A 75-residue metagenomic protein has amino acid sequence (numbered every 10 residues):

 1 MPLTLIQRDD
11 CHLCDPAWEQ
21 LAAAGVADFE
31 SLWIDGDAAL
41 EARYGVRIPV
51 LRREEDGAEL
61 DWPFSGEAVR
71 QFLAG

Functional and structural regions predicted by a protein language model:
M1-A23, F29-S31: Local sequence-structure signature of Cys/Sec-based thiol-disulfide redox active-site neighborhoods
E19-A23, A42, Q71-A74: Replace "anionic and nucleotidyl ligands
A27-A38, G45: Thiol-based oxidoreductase modules, predominantly thioredoxin-like and allied folds used for disulfide exchange
G45-R52: Structural micro-motif
E55-G75: Non-catalytic, surface beta->alpha helical segment in thiol-disulfide oxidoreductase systems
